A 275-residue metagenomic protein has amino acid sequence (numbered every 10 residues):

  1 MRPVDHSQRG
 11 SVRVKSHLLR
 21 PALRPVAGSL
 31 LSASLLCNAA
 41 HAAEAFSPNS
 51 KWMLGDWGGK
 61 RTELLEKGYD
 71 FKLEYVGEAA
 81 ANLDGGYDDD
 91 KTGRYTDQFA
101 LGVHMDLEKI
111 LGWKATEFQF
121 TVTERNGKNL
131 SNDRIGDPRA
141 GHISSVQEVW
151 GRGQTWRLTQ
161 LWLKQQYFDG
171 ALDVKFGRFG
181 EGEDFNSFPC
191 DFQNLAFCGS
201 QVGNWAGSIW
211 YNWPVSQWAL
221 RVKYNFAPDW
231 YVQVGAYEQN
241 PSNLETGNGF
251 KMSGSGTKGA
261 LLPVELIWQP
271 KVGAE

Functional and structural regions predicted by a protein language model:
M1-L23: N-terminal secretory signal peptides that target proteins for export/translocation
R24-N38: Bacterial N-terminal signal peptides
A43, P48, L54-F71, D106-F118 (+3 more regions): Short loop/turn motifs that connect adjacent beta-strands in outer-membrane beta-barrel proteins
L64-Y87, K91-T96: N-terminal alpha-helical transmembrane segments of multi-pass membrane transport and channel/translocase proteins
F71-A79, F118-E124, V174-R178, V234-E238: Transmembrane beta-barrel strands of outer-membrane/channel proteins
E78-N82, Q98, T123-G127, E181-F185 (+1 more regions): Structural signature of outer-membrane beta-barrel domains
D84-L161, Q166-L172: Membrane helical hairpin/interfacial module
S131-W162, G170-E265: Surface-exposed coil loops of outer-membrane beta-barrel proteins
